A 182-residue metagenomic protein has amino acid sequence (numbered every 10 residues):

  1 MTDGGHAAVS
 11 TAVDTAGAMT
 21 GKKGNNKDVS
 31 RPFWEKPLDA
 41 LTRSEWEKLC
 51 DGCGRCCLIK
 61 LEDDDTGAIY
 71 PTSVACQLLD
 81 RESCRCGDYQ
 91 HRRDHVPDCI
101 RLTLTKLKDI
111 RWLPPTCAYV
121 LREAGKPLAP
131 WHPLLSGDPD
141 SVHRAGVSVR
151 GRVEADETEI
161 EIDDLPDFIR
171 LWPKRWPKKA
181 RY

Functional and structural regions predicted by a protein language model:
D3, G17-G52, L61-Y182: Short loop/turn segments that flank or connect secondary-structure elements
V9-T15: Intrinsically disordered, low-complexity segments enriched in serine/proline and basic residues
